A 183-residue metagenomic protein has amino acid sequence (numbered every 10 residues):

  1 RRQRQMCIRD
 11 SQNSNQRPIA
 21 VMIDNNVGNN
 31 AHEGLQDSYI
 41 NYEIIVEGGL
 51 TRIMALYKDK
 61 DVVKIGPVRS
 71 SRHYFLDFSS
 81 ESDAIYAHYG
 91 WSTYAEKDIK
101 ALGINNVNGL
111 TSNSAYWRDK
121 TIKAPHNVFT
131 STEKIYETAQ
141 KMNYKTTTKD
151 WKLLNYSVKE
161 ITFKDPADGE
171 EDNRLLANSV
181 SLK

Functional and structural regions predicted by a protein language model:
Q5, R9-Y42, E47-K183: A surface/extracellular/periplasmic glyco- and lipid-processing/surface-interacting theme
